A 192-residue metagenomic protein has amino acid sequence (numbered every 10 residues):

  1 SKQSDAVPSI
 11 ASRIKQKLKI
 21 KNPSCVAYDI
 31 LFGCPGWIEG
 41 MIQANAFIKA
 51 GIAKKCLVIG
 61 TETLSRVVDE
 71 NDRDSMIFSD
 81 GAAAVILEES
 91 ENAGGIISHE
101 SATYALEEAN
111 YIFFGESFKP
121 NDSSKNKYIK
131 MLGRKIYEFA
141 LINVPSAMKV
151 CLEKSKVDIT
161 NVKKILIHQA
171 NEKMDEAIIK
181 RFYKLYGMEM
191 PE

Functional and structural regions predicted by a protein language model:
S1-A6, V162-R181: Glycine-rich phosphate-binding loops at beta-strand->alpha-helix junctions
K2-K55, R181-E192: Conserved catalytic cysteine-centered active-site region of acyl-thioester-dependent Claisen-condensing enzymes
V7-S9, M41-I42, V67-R73, A109: Short acidic, glycine/serine/threonine-rich loops at helix termini
N22-V26, A50-C56, D72-R73, G81-A82 (+2 more regions): Short coil/turn connectors at secondary-structure junctions
L31, C56-E62, L87: Short beta-strand segments
L64, N71-I142, S146: Condensing-enzyme catalytic core mediating Claisen C-C bond formation in acyl metabolism
S146-K163, G187-E189: Phosphate/pyrophosphate-binding loops at sites that engage ATP/ADP/AMP, CoA/4′-phosphopantetheine, polyphosphate
